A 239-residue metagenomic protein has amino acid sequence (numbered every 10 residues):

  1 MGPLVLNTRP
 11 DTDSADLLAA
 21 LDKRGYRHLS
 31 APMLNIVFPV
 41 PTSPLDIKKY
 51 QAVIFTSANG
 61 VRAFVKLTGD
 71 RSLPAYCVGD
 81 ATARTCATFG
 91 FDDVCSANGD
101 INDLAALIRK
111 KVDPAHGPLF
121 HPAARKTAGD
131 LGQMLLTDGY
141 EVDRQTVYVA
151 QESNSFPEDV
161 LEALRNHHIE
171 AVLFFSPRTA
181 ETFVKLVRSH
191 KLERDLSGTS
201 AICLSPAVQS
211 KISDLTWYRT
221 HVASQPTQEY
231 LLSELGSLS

Functional and structural regions predicted by a protein language model:
M1-S239: Signature of uroporphyrinogen-III synthase
